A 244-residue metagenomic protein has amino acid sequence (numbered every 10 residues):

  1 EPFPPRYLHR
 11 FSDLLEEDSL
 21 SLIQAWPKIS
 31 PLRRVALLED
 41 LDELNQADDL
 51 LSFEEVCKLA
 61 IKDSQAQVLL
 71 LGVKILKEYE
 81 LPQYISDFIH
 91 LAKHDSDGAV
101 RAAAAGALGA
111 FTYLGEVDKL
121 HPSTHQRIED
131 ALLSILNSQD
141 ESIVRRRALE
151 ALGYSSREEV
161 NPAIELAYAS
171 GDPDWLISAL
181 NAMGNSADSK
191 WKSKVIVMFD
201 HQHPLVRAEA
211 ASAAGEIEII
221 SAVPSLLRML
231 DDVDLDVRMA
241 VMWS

Functional and structural regions predicted by a protein language model:
E1-D49: N-terminal alpha-helical scaffold/docking segments in eukaryotic complex subunits
P5, V35, E39, L70-L71 (+8 more regions): Alpha-solenoid HEAT/ARM repeat scaffold
R6, I29-L32, A36, D48 (+7 more regions): Residues within HEAT/ARM-like alpha-solenoid scaffolds
L8-H9, I23-P27, L38-D42, C57-K58 (+9 more regions): Amphipathic alpha-helical repeat scaffolds
L14-W26, A47-K62, L81-K93, L114-N137 (+3 more regions): Amphipathic alpha-helical scaffolding segments comprising HEAT/armadillo-like alpha-solenoid repeats
P31-V35, A66-Q67, P82, G98-A99 (+7 more regions): Alpha-helix N-cap/helix-start positions at coil->helix boundaries
L37, L41, A107-Y113, S155-R157: Hydrophobic residues within the alpha-helices of tandem HEAT/HEAT-like
D42, K77, G109-A110, G153 (+2 more regions): Structural signature of alpha-helical solenoid repeat scaffolds
